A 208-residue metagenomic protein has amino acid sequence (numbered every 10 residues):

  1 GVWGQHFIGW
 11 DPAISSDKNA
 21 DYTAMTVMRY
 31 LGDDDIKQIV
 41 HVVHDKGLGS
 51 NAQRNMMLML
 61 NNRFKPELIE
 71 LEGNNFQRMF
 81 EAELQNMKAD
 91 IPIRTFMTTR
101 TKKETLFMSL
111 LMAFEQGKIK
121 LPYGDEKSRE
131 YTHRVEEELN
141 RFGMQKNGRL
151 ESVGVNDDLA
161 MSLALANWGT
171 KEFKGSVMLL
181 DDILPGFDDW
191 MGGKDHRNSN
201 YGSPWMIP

Functional and structural regions predicted by a protein language model:
G1-M97, E104, M108, L121-P208: RNase H-like, metal-dependent nuclease domains and their acidic two-metal-ion catalytic environment used
